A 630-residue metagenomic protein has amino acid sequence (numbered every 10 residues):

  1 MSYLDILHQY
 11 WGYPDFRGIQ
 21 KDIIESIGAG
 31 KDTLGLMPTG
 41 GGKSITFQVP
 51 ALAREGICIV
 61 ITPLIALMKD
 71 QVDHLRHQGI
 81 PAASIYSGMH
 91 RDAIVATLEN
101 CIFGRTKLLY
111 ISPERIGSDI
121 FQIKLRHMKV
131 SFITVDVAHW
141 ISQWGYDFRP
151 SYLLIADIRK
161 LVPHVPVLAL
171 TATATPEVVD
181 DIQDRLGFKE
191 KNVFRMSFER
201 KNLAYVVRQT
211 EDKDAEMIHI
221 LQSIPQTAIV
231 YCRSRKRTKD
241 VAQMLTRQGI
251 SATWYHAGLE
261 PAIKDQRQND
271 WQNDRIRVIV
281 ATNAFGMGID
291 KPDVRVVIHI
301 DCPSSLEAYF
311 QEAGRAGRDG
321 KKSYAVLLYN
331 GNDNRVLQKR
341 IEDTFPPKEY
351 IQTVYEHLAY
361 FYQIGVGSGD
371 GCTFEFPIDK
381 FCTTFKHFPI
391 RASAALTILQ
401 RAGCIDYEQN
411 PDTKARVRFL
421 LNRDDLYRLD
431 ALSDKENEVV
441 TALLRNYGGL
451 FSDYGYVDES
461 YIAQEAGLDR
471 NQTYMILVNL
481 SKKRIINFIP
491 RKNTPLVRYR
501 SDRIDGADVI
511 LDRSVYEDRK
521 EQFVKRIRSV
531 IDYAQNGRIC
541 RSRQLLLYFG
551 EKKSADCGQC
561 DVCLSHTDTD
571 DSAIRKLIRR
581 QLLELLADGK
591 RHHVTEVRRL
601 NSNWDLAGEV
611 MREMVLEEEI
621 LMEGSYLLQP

Functional and structural regions predicted by a protein language model:
M1-Y10, P14-G18, D22-S44, A51-C58 (+1 more regions): Helicase motor core with emphasis on the C-terminal RecA-like subdomain
Q48, L109, T134, H592 (+1 more regions): Hydrophobic transmembrane signal anchors and adjacent membrane-proximal interface regions, especially in viral
Q338, S625-Y626: Hydrophobic, aliphatic-enriched repeat segments that assemble into extended interaction scaffolds in large eukaryotic
P347-R503, D508-D605, E609-V610, E619-M622 (+1 more regions): C-terminal accessory/connector segments of nucleic-acid motor ATPases
